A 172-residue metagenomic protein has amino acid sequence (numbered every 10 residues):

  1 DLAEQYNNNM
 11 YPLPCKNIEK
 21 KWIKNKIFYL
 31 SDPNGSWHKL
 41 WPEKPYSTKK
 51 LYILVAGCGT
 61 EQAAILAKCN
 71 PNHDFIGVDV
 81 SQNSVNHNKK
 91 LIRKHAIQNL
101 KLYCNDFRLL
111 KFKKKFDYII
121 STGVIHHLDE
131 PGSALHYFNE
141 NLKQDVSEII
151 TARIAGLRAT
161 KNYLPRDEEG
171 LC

Functional and structural regions predicted by a protein language model:
N8-L51, I65: Conserved alpha-helix/loop element of class I SAM-dependent methyltransferases that forms part of the SAM/SAH-binding
G59-N72: Conserved SAM-binding loop of SAM-dependent methyltransferases across substrates and taxa, primarily the Class I
H73-D79: Conserved SAM-binding motif I beta-strand of class I
S81-N83: Conserved SAM/SAH-binding beta-strand->alpha-helix loop
K94-L109: Conserved SAM-binding strand-loop segment of SAM-dependent methyltransferases
R108-I119: A short acidic, Gly/Pro-enriched loop at the edge of an enzyme's catalytic core that lines a small-molecule cofactor
G132-S147: A short glycine-rich, Lys/Arg-flanked "PGG" loop and its adjoining helix->strand segment in the class I
S147-C172: Conserved class I S-adenosyl-L-methionine
